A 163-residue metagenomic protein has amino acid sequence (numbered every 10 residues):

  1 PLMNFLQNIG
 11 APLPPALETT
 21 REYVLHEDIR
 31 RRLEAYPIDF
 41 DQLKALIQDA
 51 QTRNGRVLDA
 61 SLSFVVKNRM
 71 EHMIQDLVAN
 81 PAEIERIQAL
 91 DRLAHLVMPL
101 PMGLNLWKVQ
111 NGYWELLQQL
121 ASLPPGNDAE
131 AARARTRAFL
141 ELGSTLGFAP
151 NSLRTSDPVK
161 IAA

Functional and structural regions predicted by a protein language model:
P1-A163: Extended alpha-helical scaffold segments
